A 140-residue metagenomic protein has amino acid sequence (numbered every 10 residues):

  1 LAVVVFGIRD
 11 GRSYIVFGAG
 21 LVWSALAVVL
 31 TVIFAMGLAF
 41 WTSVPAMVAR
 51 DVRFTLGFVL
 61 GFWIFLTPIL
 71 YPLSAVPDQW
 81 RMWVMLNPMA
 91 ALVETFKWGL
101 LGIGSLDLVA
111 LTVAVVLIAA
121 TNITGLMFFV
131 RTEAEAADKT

Functional and structural regions predicted by a protein language model:
L1-F54, I103-F129: Alpha-helical transmembrane segments and their short interhelical loops
A49-I69: Pore- or pathway-lining transmembrane helices of multi-pass membrane proteins that form conduits for solutes/ions
F65-T112: Short hydrophobic, aromatic-rich alpha-helical segments embedded in or entering the lipid bilayer of multi-pass
V130-T140: Short cytosolic juxtamembrane segments of multi-pass membrane proteins
